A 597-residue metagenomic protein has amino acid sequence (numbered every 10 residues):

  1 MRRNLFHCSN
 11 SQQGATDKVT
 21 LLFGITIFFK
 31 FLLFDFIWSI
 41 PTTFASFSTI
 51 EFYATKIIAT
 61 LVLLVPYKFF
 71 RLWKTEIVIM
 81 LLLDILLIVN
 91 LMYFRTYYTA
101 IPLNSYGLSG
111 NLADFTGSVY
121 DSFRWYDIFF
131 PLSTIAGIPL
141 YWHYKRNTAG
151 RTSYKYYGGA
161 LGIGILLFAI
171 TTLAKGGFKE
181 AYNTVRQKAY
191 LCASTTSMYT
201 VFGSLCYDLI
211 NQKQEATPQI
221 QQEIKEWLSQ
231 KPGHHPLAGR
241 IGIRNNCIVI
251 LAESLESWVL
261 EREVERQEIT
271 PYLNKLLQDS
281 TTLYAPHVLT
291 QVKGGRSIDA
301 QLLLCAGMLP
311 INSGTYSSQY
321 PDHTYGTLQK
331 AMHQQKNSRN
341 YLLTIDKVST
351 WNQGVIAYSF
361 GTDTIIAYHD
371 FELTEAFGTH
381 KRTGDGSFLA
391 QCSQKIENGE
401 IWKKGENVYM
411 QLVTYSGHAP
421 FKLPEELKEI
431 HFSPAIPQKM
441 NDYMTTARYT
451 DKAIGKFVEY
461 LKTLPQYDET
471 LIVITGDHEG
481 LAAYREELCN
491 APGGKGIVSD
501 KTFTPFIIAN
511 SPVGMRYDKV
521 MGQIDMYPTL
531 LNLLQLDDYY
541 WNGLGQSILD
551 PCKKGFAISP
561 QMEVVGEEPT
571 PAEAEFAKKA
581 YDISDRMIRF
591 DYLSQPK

Functional and structural regions predicted by a protein language model:
R2-S204: Transmembrane and membrane-interface helices of multi-pass, inner-membrane envelope-modifying transferases
L22, T26, K213, T217 (+1 more regions): Intrinsic-disorder-associated interaction segments
I40-S46, A189, T196-T200, Q212-I220 (+3 more regions): Alpha-helix capping and helix-coil boundary motifs
L72, S118, S122, D208-N211 (+2 more regions): Membrane-interface junctions
M92-S105, D121-R124, K213-I220, S297 (+4 more regions): A diffuse structural propensity rather than consistent per-protein peaks
T171-N246, I250: Membrane-interface segments at or immediately adjacent to transmembrane helices that form the boundary between
K225-K597: Solvent-exposed soluble domains appended to multi-pass membrane proteins
